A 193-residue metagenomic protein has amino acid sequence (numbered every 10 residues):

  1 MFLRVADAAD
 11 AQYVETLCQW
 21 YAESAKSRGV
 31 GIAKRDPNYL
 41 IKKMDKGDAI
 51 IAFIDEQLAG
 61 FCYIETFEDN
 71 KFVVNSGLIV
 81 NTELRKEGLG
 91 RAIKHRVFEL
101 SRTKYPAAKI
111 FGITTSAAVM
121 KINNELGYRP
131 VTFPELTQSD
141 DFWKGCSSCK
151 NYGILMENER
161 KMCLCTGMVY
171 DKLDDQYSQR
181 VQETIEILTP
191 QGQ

Functional and structural regions predicted by a protein language model:
M1-L17: A short beta-loop-alpha structural element at the N-terminal edge of CoA-dependent acyl/N-acetyltransferase catalytic
A6, L78-V80, S116: Hydrophobic adenine-recognition pocket in adenosine-nucleotide-binding enzymes
Y13-T16, Y39, R96: Alpha-helical elements of Rossmann-like donor-binding domains used by nucleotide-donor carbohydrate transfer enzymes
C18-T82: A conserved beta-strand-loop-helix scaffold within acyl/acetyltransferase catalytic domains
Y39, C62, K94, V119-I122: Polyanion-binding and phosphate-handling cores
V80, K86-S101, I110-G112: Conserved acetyl-CoA-binding loop-helix of GNAT-fold acetyltransferases
R102-A107, F111-Q193: Terminal substrate-recognition subdomain of acyl/acetyltransferases
